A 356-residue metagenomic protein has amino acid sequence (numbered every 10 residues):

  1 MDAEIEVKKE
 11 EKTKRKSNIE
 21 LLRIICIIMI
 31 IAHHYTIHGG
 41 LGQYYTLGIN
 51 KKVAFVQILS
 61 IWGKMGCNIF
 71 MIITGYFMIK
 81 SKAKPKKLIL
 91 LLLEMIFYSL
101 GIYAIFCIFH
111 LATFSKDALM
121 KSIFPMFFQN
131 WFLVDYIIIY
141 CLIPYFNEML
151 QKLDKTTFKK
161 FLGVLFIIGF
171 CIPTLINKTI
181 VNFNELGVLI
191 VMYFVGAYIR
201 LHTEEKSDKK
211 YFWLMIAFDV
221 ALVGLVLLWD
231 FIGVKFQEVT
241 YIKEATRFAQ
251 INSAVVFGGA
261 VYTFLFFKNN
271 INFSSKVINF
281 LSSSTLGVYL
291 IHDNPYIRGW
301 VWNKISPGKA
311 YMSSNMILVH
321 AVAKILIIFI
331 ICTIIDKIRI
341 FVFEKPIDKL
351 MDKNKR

Functional and structural regions predicted by a protein language model:
M1-N18: Short, Lys/Arg-rich, polar N-terminal cytosolic tail immediately upstream of the first transmembrane signal-anchor
C26, V53-A54, S60-M71, M78-C107 (+4 more regions): Transmembrane alpha-helical segments and their boundary/interface "anchor" motifs in multi-pass integral membrane
I28-Y35, Y98-C107, G163-I176, F218-G233 (+1 more regions): Aromatic-anchored segments of alpha-helical transmembrane domains
A54-C67, M120-D135, T174-M192, L227-A260 (+1 more regions): Interfacial loop-to-helix transition and helix-capping segments at the boundaries of transmembrane helices
I72, Y76-K80, I139, I143-Q151 (+6 more regions): Hydrophobic transmembrane alpha-helices
A83-K86, C141-L165, I199-A217: Solvent-exposed interhelical
A104, F231-F343: Alpha-helical transmembrane segments of multi-pass integral membrane proteins
F158-E204: Loop-centered beta-sheet repeat module
